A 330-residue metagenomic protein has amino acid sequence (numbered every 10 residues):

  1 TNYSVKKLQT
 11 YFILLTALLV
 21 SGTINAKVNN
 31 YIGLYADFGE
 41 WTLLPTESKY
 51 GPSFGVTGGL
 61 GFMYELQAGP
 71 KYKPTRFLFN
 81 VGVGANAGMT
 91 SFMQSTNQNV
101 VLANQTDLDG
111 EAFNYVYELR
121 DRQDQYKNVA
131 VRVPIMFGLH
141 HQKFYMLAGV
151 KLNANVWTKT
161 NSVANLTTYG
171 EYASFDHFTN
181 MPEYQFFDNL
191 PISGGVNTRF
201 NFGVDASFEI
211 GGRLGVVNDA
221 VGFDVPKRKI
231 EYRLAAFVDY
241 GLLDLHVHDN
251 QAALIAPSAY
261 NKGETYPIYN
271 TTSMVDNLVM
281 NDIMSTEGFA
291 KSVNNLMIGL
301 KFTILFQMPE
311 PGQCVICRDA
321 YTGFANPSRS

Functional and structural regions predicted by a protein language model:
T1-Y35, F137, F144, F302-F306: Bacterial Sec-dependent N-terminal signal peptides
A26-K73, M297, K301-P309, D319 (+1 more regions): Short glycine/proline- and aromatic-enriched beta-strand/turn motifs that initiate or cap beta-hairpins
A26-N30, Q67-F79, H140, G215-L234 (+1 more regions): Short loop/turn motifs that connect adjacent beta-strands in outer-membrane beta-barrel proteins
N30-A36, F77-V83, V131-V133, F144-A154 (+3 more regions): Transmembrane beta-strands of outer-membrane beta-barrel proteins
Y31-G33, Y50-D109, Q142: Glycine- and aromatic-enriched membrane insertion/assembly motifs of diderm outer-membrane and organelle channel
A36-T42, L66, A85-S91, V129 (+5 more regions): Transmembrane beta-strands of outer-membrane beta-barrel pores
W41-G55, G88-N128, N155-G203, L245-M297: Extracellular/periplasm-exposed beta-strand and loop segments of Gram-negative cell-envelope proteins, dominated by
G61-E65, P134-G138, E209-R213, K301-T303: Outer-membrane beta-barrel architecture
